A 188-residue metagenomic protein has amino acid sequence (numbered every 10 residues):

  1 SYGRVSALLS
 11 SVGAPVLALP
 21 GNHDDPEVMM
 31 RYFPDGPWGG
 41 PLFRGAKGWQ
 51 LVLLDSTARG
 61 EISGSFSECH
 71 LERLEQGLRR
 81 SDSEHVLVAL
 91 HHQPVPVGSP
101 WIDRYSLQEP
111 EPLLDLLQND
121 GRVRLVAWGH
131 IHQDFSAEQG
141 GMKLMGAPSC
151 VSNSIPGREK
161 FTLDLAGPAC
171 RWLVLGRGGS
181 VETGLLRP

Functional and structural regions predicted by a protein language model:
S1-P37, N119: Core catalytic region of metal-dependent phosphoesterases/phosphodiesterases, especially metallo-beta-lactamase-like
V5, G21, L54, L74 (+4 more regions): Divalent metal-coordination and catalytic microenvironments
H23-D24, Q93, H130-H132, S149-V151: Catalytic metal-binding/acid-base residues of hydrolase active sites
E27-M29, G60-S63, P96-P100, I155: A short acidic, helix-capping loop that chelates divalent metal ions and anchors anionic groups
P41-K47, F135-G140, L173: Short acidic-hydrophobic surface loop/beta-edge motif
G48-T57, L87-L90, M142-P148, T183-L186: Active-site-proximal beta-strand elements of phosphoester/diester hydrolases
S63-K143, V181: His/acidic metal-ligating clusters that form di-metal
L116-Q118, E138-P188: Binuclear metal-dependent phosphoesterase catalytic core
